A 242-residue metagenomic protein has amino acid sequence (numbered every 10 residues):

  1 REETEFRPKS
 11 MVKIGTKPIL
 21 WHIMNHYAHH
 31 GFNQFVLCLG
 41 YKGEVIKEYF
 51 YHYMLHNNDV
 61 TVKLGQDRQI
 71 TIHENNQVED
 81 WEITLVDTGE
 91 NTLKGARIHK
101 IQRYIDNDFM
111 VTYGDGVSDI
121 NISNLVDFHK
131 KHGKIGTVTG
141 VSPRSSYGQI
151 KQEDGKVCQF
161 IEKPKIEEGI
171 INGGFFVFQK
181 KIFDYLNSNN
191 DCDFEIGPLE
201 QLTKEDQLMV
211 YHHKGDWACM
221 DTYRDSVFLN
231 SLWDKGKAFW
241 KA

Functional and structural regions predicted by a protein language model:
R1-L55, L85: N-terminal glycine-rich phosphate-binding loop and ensuing alpha1 helix
T16-K17, N91-K94, C192: A conditional alpha-helix N-cap/helix-loop micro-motif detector
I19-I23, A96-K100, P198: Well-ordered alpha-helical segments embedded in enzymatic catalytic cores
N33-F35, G133-G136, Q207: Residues at the starts of beta-strands that form the adenosine-phosphate
I46-E153: Conserved beta-loop-beta/alpha segment of the NTase-like Rossmann-fold superfamily that binds/positions NTPs
F109-M110, V117, N121-K130, S142-S145 (+1 more regions): Catalytic-core segments of class I nucleotidyltransferases/pyrophosphorylases that form NMP-activated intermediates
